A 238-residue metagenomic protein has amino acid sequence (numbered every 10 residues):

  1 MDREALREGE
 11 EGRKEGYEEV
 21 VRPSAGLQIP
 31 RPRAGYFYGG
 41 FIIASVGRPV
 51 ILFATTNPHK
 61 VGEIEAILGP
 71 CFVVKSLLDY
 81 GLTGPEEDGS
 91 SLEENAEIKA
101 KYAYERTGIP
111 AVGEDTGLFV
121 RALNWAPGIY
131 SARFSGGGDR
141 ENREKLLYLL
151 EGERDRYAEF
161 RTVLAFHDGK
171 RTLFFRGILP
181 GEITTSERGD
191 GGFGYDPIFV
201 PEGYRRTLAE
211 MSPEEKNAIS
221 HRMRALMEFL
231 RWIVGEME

Functional and structural regions predicted by a protein language model:
R3-E19: Intrinsically disordered, glycine-rich low-complexity segments
E15-Y17, V21, G128, A209: Residues in and immediately flanking transmembrane alpha helices
Y17, Y36-F41: Aromatic (phenylalanine/tyrosine) cluster motif
V21-R22, I29-Y36: N-terminal amphipathic/hydrophobic targeting modules at extreme N-termini, encompassing cleavable Sec/SRP-type signal
P23, L27, G40-F41, K170: A detector of low-complexity, intrinsically disordered, Ser/Thr/Gly/Pro/Ala-rich segments
A44-L52, H59-E238: Anionic-ligand binding patches
